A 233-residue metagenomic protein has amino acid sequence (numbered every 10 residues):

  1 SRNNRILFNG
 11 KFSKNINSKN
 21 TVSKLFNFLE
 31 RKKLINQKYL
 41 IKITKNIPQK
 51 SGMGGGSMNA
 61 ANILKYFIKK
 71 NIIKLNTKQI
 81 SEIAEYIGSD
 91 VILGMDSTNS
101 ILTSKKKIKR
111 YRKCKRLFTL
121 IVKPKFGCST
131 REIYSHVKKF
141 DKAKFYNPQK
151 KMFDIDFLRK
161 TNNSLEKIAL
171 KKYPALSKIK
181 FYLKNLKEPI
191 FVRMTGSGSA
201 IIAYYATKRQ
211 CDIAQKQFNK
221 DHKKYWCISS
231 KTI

Functional and structural regions predicted by a protein language model:
S1-L29: Glycine-rich, flexible beta-strand/loop modules in the N-terminal catalytic cores of phosphate-handling
I6, N20, G94-D96, S100-F191 (+3 more regions): Conserved, helical-rich catalytic subdomain that frames metal- and/or nucleotide-binding sites in enzyme alpha/beta
N20-K42, F181-L183: Short, contiguous, well-ordered secondary-structure segments
R31-L40, Y66-I87, T207-F218: Phosphate-handling active-site elements
Y39-G52, V192: Short pre-catalytic strand/loop immediately N-terminal to key active-site residues, enriched for Gly-Thr
S51-T77, L93: DPxDG-like acidic metal-binding loop motif
G198-I201: Conserved glycine-rich beta-strand-loop-beta hairpin in the small C-terminal domain of fold type I
